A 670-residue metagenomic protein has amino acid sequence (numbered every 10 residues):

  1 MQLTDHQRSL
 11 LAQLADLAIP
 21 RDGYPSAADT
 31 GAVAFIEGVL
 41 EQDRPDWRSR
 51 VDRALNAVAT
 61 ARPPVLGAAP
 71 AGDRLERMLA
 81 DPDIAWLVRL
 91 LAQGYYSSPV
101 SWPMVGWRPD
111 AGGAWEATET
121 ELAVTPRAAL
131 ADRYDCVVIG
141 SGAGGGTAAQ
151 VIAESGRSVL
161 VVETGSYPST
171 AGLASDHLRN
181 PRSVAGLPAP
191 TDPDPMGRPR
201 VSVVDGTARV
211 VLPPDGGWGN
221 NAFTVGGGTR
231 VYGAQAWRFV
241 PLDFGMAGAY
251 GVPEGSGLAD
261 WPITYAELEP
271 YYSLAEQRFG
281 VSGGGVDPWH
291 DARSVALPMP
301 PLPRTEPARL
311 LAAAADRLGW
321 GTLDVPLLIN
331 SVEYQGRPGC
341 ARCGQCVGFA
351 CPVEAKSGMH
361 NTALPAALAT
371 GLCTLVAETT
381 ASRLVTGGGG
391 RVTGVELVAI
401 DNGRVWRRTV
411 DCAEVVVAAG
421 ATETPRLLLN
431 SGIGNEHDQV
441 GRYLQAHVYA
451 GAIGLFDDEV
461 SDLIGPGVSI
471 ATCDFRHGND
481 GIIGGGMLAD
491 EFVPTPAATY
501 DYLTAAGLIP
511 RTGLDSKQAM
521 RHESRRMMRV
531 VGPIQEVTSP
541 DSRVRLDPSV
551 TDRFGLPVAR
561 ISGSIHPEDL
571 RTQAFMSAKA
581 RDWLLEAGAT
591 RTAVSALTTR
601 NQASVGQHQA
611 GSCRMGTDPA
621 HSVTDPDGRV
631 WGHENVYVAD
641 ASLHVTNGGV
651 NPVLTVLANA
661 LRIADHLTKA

Functional and structural regions predicted by a protein language model:
M1, V204-G228, Y232-G233, W237-R238 (+9 more regions): FAD cofactor-binding and catalytic pocket of flavoenzymes
Q2-L17, Y24-R127: Mature-region segments of soluble proteins
R133-V161: N-terminal Rossmann-like FAD-binding beta1-loop-alpha1 element of flavoenzymes
V151-E154, S158-S183, T370, T379 (+5 more regions): Glycine-rich loop(s) and the adjacent beta-strand/alpha-helix scaffold that form part
S166-T191, A222-Q235: Conserved N-terminal glycine-rich FAD pyrophosphate-binding loop of Rossmann-like flavoproteins
A185, D192-V201, V211-D215, Q235 (+3 more regions): Conserved redox-cofactor binding core of oxidoreductases
D324-L328, G339-C346, S382-V385, R525-E536 (+3 more regions): A glycine-rich dinucleotide-binding beta-alpha-beta segment and adjacent secondary-structure elements that constitute
T646-D665: A conserved FAD-binding loop/helix module that cradles the flavin
